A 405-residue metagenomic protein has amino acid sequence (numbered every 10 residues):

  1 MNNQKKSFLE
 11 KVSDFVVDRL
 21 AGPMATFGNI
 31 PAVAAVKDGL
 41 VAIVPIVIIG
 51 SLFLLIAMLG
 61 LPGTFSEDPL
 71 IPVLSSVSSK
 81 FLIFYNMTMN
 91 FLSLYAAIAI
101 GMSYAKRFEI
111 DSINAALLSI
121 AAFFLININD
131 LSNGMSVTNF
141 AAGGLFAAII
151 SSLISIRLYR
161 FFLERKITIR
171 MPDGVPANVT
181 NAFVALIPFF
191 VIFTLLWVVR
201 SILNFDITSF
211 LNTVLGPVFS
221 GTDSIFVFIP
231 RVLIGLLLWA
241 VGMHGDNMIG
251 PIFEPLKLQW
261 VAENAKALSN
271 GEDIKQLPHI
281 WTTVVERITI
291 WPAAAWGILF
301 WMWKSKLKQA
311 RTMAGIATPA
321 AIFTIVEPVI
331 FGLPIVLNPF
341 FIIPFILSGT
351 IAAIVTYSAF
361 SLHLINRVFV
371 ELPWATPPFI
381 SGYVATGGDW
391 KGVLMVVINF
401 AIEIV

Functional and structural regions predicted by a protein language model:
N2-F27, S66-I71, S75, A265-G271 (+2 more regions): Transmembrane alpha-helical segments and their short flanking loops that form helix-hairpins/helix-helix interfaces
V17-L40, V77-S78, M171-T180, P328: Cytosolic juxtamembrane amphipathic/interface segments immediately preceding and feeding into a transmembrane helix
A25-K166, V336: Early transmembrane hairpin of solute transport permeases
P31, S93-Y104, L117, A121 (+2 more regions): Alpha-helical membrane segments and immediately flanking helix-loop junctions that form or couple to the substrate/ion
I49, S93, A97, G101 (+20 more regions): Alpha-helical transmembrane segments in multi-pass membrane proteins
S112, L125-F226: Membrane-interface helix-loop-helix junctions at boundaries between adjacent transmembrane segments
N114-F123, G242, G250-L256, F345-A352 (+1 more regions): Central hydrophobic cores of alpha-helical transmembrane segments in multi-pass integral membrane proteins
F190-K308, A314-A317: Generic multipass alpha-helical transmembrane bundles of integral membrane proteins
